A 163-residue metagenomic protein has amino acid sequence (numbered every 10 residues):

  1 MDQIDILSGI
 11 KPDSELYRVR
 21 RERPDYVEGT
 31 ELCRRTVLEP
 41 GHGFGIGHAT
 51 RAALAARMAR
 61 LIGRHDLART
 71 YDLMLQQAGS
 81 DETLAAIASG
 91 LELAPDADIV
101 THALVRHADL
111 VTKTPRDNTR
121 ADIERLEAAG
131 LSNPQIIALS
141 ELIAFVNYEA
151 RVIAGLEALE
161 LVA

Functional and structural regions predicted by a protein language model:
M1-S89, P95, A103, L161-V162: Secretory/endomembrane lumenal or extracellular ectodomains immediately following the signal peptide
A53-I62, D66, V100-R120, S140-I143: Amphipathic, charged-and-aliphatic alpha-helical interface segments that function as noncatalytic docking
Y71, H107, F145-Y148: Aromatic side chains
A88-E92, L110, R120, E124: Alpha-helical propensity feature that highlights long, continuous alpha-helices across diverse contexts
N118-A163: Preference for long, well-ordered alpha-helical segments
